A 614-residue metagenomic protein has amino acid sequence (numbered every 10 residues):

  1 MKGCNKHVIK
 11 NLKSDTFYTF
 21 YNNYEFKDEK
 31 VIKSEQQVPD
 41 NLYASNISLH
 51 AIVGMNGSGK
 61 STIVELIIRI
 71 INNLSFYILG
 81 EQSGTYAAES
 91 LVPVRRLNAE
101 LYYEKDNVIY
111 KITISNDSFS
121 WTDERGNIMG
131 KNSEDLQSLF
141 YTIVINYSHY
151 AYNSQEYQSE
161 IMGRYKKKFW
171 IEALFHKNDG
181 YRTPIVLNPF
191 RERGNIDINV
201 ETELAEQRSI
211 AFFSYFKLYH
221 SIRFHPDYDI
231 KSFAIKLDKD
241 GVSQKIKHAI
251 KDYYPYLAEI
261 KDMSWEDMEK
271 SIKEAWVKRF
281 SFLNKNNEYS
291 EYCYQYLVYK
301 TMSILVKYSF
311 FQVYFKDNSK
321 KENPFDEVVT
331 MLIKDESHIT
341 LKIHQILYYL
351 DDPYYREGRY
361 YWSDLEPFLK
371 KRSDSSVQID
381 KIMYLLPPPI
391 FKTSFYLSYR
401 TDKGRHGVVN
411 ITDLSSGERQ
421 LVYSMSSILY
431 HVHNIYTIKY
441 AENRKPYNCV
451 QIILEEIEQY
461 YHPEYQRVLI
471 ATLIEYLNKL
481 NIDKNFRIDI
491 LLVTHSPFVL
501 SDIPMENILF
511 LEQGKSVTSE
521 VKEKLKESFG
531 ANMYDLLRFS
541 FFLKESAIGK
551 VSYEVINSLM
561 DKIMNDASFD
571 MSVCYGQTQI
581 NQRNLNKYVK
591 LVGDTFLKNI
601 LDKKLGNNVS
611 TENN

Functional and structural regions predicted by a protein language model:
G3-N72, Y396-D535, F539-S540: Switch/communication elements of ASCE P-loop NTPase nucleotide-binding domains
S34-I47, A88, Y165-A173, L585: Intrinsically disordered, low-complexity acidic Ser/Thr-rich regulatory segments
K60, N107-I109, N195, V432 (+1 more regions): Residue-level signal for secondary-structure boundary sites
R69-I70, G80, S115-F119, I171 (+4 more regions): Short secondary-structure boundary/capping segments
F76-Y86: Short beta-strand-centered segment that lines the nucleotide-binding/catalytic pocket of NTP-utilizing
V92-H406, K562-N614: Coupling/switch/interface segments within P-loop NTPase motor domains and analogous charged loops in nucleic-acid
R182, R193, D197, N507-D566 (+2 more regions): Conserved P-loop NTPase catalytic core
Q459, I556, N614: Cytosolic nucleotide-binding catalytic cores of signal-transduction proteins
